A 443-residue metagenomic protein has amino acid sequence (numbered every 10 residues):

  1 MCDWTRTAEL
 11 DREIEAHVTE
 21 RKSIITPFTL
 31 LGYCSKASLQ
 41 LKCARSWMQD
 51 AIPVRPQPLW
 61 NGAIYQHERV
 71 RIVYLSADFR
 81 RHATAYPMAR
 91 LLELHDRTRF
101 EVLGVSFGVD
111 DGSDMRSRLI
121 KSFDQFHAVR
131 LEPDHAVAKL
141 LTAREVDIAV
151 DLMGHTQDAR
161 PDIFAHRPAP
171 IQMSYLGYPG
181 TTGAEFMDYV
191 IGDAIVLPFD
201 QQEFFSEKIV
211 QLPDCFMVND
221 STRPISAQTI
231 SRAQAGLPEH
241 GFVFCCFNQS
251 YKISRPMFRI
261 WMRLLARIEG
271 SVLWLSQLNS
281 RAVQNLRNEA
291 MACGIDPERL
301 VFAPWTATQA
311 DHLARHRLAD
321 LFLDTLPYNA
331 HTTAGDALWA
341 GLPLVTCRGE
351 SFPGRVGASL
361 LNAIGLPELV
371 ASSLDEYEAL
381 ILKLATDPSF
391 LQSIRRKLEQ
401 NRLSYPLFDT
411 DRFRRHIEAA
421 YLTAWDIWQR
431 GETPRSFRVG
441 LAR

Functional and structural regions predicted by a protein language model:
M1-P238, Q249, R259, N288-I295 (+6 more regions): Alpha-helical solenoid repeat scaffolds of the TPR/TPR-like class and their adjacent stem/linker regions that mediate
V70-Y74, F244, L273: Conserved hydrophobic helix-helix packing surfaces used for dimerization/oligomerization
L75, F247-N248, S276, A303: Short hydrophobic "strand-cap" motifs at the C-terminus of beta-strands
R99-L103, M262-A292, E298: A conserved nucleotide-sugar
V243-P256: Substrate-binding clefts and catalytic carboxylate motifs of secreted carbohydrate-active enzymes
L300-A307: Catalytic cores of eukaryotic secretory-pathway lumenal/extracellular enzymes that build and remodel glycoconjugates
L323, A337: Donor-sugar nucleotide-binding helix/loop cap in glycosyltransferases
T325-T332, F352-P353: Active-site donor-sugar recognition loop in glycosyltransferases
